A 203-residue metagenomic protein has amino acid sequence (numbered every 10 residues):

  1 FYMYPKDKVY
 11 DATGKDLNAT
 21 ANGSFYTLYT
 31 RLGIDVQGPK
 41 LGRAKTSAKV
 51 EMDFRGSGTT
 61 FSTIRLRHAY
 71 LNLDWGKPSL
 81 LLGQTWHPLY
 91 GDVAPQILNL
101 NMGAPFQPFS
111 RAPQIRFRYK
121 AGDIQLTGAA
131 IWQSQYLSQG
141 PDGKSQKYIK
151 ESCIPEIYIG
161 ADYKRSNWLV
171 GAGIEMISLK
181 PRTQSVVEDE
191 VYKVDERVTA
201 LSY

Functional and structural regions predicted by a protein language model:
F1-L137, E151-L169: Outer membrane beta-barrel
L137-Y203: Surface-exposed beta-loop-beta
